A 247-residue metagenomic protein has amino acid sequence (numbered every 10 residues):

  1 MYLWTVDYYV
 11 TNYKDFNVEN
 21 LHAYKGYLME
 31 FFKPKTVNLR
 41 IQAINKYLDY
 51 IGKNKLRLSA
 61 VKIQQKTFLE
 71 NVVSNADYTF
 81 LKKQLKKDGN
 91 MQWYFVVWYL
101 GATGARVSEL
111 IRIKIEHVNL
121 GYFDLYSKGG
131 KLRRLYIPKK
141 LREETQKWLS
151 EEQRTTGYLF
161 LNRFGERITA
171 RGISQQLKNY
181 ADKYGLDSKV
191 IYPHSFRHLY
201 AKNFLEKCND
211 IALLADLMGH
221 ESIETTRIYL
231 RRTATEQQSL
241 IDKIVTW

Functional and structural regions predicted by a protein language model:
M1-W247: Conserved catalytic core of the tyrosine transesterase superfamily
